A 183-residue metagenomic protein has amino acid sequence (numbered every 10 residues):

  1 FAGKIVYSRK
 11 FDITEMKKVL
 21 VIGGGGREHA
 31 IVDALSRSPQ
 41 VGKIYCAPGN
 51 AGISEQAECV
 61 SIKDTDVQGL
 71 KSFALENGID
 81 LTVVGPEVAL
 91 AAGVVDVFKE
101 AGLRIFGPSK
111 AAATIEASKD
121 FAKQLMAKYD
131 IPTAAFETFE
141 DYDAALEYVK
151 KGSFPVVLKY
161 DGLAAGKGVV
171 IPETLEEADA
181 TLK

Functional and structural regions predicted by a protein language model:
F1-E15: Short, Lys/Arg-enriched N-terminal segments with co-localized hydrophobic residues within the first ~10-30 amino acids
A2, M16-V19, P155, D161: Exposed boundary/loop context
E15-K110: ATP-binding N-terminal substructure of ATP-dependent carboxylate-amine bond-forming enzymes
V19, G23, E58, K110-T114 (+2 more regions): Conserved short-loop catalytic and cofactor-binding motifs
H29, A92, I115-E116, D179: Loop/helix-junction capping segments adjacent to catalytic residues or to phosphate/diphosphate-binding pockets
S54-A57, T114-D120: Short, charged, surface-exposed secondary-structure boundary motifs
E116-K183: Active-site nucleotide/adenylate-binding loops and adjacent lid/helix of ATP-dependent enzymes
